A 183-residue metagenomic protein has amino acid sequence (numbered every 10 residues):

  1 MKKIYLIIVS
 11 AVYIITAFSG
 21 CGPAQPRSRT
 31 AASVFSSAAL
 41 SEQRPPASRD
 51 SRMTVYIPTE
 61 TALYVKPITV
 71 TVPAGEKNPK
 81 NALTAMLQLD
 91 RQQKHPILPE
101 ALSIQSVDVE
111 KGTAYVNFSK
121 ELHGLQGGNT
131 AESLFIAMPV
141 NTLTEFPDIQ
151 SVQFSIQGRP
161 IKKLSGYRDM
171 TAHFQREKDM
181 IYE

Functional and structural regions predicted by a protein language model:
K2-E183: Bimodal "functional hotspot" detector
